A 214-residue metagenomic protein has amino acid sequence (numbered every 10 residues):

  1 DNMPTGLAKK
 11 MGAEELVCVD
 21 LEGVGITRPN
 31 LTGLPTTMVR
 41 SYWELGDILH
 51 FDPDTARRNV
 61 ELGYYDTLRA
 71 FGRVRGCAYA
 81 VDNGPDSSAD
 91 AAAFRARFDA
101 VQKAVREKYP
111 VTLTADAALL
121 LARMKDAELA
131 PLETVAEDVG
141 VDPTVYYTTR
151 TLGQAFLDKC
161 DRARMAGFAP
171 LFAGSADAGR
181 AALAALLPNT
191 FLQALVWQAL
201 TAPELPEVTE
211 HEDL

Functional and structural regions predicted by a protein language model:
D1-L214: Patatin-like phospholipase
